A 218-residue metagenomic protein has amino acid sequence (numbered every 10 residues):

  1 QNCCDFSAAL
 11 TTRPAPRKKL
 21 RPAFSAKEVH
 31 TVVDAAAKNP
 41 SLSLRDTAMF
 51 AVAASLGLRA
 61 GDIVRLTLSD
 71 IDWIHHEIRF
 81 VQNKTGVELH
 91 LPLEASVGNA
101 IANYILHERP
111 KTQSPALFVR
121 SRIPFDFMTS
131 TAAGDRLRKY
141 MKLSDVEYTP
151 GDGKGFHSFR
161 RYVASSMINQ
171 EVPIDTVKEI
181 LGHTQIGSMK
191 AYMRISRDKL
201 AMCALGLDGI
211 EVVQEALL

Functional and structural regions predicted by a protein language model:
Q1-A9, L58-G61, K139-M141: N-terminal DNA-binding recognition helix of tyrosine site-specific recombinases/integrases
N2-A35, R120-D126: Flexible interdomain linker/hinge and immediately adjacent N-terminus of the catalytic tyrosine-recombinase domain
A23, Q82, L181-G206: Catalytic-site neighborhood detector that most strongly recognizes the C-terminal catalytic loop/helix of tyrosine
T31-A60, K84, T112: Basic, Lys/Arg- and aromatic-enriched nucleic-acid-binding interface segment
A37-K38, L91, D135-E179: Short, basic (Lys/Arg/His-rich) helix/loop patches that form interaction surfaces in the mid-to-C-terminal regions
L56, G61, R65-N99, G187: Conserved tyrosine-mediated DNA breakage-rejoining catalytic core shared by Y-recombinases
N83-A102, P115-R138: C-terminal catalytic core of Y-nucleophile DNA break-rejoin enzymes
L207-L218: C-terminal secondary-structure termini that scaffold catalytic or DNA-interacting sites
